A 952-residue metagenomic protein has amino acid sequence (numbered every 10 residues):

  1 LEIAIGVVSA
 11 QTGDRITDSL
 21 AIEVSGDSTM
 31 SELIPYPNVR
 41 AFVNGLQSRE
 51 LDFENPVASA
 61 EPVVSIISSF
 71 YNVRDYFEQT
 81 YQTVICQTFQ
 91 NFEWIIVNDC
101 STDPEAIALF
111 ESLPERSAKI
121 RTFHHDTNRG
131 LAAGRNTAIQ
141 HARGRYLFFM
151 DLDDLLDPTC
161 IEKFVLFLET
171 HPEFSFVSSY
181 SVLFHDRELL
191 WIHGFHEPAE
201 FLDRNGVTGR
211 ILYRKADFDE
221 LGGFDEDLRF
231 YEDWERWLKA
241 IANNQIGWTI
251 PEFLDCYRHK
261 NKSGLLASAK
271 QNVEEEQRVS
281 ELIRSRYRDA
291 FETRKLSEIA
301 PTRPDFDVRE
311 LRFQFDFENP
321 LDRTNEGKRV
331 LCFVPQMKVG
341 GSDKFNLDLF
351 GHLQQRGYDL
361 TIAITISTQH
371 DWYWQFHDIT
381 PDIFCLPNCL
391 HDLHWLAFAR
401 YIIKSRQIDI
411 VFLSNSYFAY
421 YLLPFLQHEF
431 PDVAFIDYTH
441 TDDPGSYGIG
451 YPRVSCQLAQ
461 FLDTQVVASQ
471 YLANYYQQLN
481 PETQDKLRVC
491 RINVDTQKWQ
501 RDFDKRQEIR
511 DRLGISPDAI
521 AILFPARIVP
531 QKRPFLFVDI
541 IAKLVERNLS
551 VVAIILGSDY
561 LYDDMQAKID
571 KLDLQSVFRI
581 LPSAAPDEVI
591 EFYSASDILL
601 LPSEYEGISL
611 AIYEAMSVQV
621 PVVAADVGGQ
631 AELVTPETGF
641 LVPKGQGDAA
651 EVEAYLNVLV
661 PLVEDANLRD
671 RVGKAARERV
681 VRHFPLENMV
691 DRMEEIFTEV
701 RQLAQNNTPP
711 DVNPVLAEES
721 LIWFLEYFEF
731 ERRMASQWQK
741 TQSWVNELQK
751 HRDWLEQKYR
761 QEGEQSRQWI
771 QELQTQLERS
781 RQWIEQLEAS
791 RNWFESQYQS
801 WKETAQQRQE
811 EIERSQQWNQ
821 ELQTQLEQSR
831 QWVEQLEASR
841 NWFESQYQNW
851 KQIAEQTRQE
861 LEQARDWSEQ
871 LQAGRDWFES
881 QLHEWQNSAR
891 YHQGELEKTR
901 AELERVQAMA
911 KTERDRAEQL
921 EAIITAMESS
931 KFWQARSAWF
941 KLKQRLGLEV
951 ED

Functional and structural regions predicted by a protein language model:
E2-V7, D18-N44, D289-R294, N706-D952: Boundary detector for helix-to-coil junctions that initiate low-complexity/charged tails
D75, D343-D348, I520-K543, D563: A conserved mid-protein helix/loop that constitutes part of the nucleotide-sugar donor-binding site
I85-F123: Acidic donor-binding segment of Leloir-type glycosyltransferases
K119, T380-P387, Q566-A584: Nucleotide-activated donor-binding/catalytic signature segment of Leloir-type glycosyltransferases, i.e., the conserved
H125-A142: Glycine-rich, basic loop-to-helix element that forms the pyrophosphate-binding segment of sugar-nucleotide handling
T159-L190: Conserved donor NDP-sugar-binding/catalytic core segment of glycosyltransferases
E604: Aromatic "clamp/platform" in nucleotide-sugar-dependent glycosyltransferases that forms part of the donor/acceptor
A631-V660, N667-L668: Change "using UDP/GDP/dTDP sugars" to "using nucleotide sugars
